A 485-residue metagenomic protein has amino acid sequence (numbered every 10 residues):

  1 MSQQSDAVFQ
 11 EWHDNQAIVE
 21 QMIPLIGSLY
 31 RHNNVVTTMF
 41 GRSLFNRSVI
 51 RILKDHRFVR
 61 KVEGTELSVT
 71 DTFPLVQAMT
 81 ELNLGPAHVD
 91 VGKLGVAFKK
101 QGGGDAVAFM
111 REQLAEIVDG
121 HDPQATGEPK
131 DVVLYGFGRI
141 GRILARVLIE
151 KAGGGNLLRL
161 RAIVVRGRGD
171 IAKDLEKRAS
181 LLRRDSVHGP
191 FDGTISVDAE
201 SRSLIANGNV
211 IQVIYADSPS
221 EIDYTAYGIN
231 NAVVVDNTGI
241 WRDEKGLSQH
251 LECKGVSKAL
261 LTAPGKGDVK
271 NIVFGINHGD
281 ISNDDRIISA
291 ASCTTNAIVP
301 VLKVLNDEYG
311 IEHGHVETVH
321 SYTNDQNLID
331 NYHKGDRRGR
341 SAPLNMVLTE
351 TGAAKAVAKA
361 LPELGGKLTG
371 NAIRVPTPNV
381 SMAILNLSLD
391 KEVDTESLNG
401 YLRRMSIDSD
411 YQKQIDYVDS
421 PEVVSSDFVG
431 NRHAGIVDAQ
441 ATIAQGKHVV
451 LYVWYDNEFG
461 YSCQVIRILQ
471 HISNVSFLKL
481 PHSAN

Functional and structural regions predicted by a protein language model:
S2-L53, E308-K447: C-terminal substrate-binding/catalytic lobe of Rossmann-fold NAD(P)-dependent dehydrogenases
S2-N327, G335, R467-I468, V475 (+1 more regions): N-terminal Rossmann-like NAD(P) cofactor-binding subdomain of oxidoreductases, focused on the glycine-rich
P129-G136, I287-S289, A383-D390, V449-Y455: Short glycine-rich or small-residue beta-strand-to-loop segments that form or flank ligand, phosphate, metal/Fe-S
I143, V147, Q249, P300-V304 (+6 more regions): Alpha-helical scaffold segments in soluble metabolic enzymes
N296, E392-V393, F459-G460: A generic structural signal for alpha-helix starts
R374-P378, W454-Y461: Glycine-rich phosphate/pyrophosphate-binding beta-alpha loops
H448-Y455, V465-N485: Generic C-terminus detector
